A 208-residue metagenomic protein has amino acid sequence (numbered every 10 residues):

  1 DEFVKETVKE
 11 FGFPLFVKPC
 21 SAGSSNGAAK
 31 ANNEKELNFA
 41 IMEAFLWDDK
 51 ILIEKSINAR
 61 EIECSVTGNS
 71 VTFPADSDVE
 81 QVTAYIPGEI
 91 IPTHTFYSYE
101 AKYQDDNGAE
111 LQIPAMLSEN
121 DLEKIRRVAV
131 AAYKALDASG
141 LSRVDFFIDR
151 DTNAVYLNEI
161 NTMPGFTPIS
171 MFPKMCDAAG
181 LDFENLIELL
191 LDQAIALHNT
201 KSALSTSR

Functional and structural regions predicted by a protein language model:
D1-T7: A short helix/loop element that forms part of the nucleotide-sugar donor recognition site in Leloir-type
T7-A28, D49-N58: ATP-grasp fold ATP-binding core
K9, F45-D49, P92, A101 (+2 more regions): Generic secondary-structure signature for well-ordered alpha-helical cores
E10-P14, E61-E63, R143, L157: Broad gene-expression machinery/nucleic-acid interaction feature
F11-F13, E80-V82, T152: Short coil/turn connectors at secondary-structure junctions
A22, E36, M171: Residue-level recognition of oxygen-bearing side chains
A29-R127, V155-Y156: Phosphate-binding site of ATP-dependent enzymes
S118-R208: ATP-dependent carboxylate activation and anion-phosphoryl transfer catalytic cores that bind Mg-ATP to form
